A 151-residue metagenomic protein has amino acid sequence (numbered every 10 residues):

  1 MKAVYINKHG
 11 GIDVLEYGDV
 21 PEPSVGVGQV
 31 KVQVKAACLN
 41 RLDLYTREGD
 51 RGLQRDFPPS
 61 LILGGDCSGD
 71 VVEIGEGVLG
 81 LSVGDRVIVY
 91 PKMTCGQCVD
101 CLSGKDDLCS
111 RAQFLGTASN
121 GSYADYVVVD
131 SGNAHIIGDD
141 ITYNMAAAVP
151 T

Functional and structural regions predicted by a protein language model:
M1-K2: Extreme N-terminal starter segment of soluble prokaryotic enzymes
Y5-K8, E48, L102: Residue-level signal for short segments within beta-strands and strand-turn junctions of well-structured beta-sheet
G10-L15, R41-L42: Short N-terminal binding/cap micro-motifs at the start of the first secondary-structure element
V14-Y17, G121: Residues that act as N-cap/strand-start positions at coil-to-secondary-structure junctions
P21-C38, R51-V99, N133, G138-D140: Glycine-rich beta-strand-centered segment in the early N-terminal region that forms part of a ligand/cofactor-binding
L42-E48: Cytochrome P450 core scaffold surrounding the K-helix E-X-X-R motif and the conserved "meander" helix-loop region
L44, G80, C109-S110: Short, solvent-exposed secondary-structure boundary/capping segments
G65, M93-T151: NAD(P)H dinucleotide-binding glycine-rich loop of Rossmann-like/cofactor-binding domains, especially the beta1-alpha1
